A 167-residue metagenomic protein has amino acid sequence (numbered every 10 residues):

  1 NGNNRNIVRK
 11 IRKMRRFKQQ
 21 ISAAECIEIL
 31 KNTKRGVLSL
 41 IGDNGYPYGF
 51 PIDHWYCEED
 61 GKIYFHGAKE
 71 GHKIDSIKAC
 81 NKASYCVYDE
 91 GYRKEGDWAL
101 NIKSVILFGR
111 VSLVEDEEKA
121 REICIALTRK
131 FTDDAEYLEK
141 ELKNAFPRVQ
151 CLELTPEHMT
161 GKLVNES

Functional and structural regions predicted by a protein language model:
R5-N32: Extreme N-terminal tail/first-helix region
I11-F17, Y92-S167: Charged, gly/pro-rich active-site loop segments
Q20-I21, N32-V37, D133-Y137: Short Pro/Gly-enriched beta-strand edge/turn motifs at strand-loop
I29-L30, S76-I77, L127: A generic structural signal for nonpolar/aromatic side chains embedded in well-ordered alpha-helices
T33-K69, Y85: Short beta-strand segments
E70, A79-A83, I125, R129-D133: Short, intrinsically disordered, mixed-charge
K73-I102: Helix-adjacent hinge/juxtasegments
